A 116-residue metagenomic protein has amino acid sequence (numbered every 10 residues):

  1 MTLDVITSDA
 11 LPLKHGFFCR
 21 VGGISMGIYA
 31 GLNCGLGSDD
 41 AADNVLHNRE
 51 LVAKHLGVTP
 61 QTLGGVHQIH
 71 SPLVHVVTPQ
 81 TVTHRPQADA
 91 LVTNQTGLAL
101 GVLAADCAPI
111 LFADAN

Functional and structural regions predicted by a protein language model:
M1-N116: Active-site microenvironment for binding and transforming phosphate-containing groups
